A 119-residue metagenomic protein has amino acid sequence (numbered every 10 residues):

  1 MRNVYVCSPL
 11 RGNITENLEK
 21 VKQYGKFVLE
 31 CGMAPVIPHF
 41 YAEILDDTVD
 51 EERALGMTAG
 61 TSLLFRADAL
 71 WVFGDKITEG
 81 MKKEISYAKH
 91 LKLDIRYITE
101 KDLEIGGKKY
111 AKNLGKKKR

Functional and structural regions predicted by a protein language model:
M1-R119: Conserved catalytic or regulatory cores that recognize and/or transform ribose-phosphate-containing ligands
